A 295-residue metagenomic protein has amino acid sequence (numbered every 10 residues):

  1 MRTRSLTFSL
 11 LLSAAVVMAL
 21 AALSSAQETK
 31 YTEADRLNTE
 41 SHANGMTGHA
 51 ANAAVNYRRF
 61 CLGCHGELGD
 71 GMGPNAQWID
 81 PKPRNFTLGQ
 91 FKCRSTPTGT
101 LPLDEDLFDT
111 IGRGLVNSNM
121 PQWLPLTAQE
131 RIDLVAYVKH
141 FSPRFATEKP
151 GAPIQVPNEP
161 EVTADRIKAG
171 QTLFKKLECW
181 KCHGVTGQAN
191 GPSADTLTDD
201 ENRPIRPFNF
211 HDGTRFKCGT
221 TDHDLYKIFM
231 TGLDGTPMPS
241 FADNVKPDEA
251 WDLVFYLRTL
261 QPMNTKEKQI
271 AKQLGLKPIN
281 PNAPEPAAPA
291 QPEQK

Functional and structural regions predicted by a protein language model:
M1-F8: N-terminal secretory signal peptides that target proteins for export/translocation
S9-A21: Bacterial N-terminal signal peptides
A26-H49, L62-L88: Accessory recognition modules or surfaces
A26-N56, F145-K175, T214, E267-I270 (+1 more regions): Electrostatic cytochrome c docking/interface patches
T47-G66, V162-Q188, D195-D200: Sequence/structural segment immediately N-terminal to covalent heme-attachment motifs in c-type and related
D70-G71, Q188-A189, P247: Short, non-ligating residues that shape and space the ligands of small metal-coordination modules and catalytic
Q77-L124, R131-V138, T196-L260: Extracytoplasmic electron-transfer domains, predominantly the class I c-type cytochrome c fold
W123-Q171, V185, Y256: Extended surface/linker regions that mediate inter-domain or inter-protein docking in multi-component redox
